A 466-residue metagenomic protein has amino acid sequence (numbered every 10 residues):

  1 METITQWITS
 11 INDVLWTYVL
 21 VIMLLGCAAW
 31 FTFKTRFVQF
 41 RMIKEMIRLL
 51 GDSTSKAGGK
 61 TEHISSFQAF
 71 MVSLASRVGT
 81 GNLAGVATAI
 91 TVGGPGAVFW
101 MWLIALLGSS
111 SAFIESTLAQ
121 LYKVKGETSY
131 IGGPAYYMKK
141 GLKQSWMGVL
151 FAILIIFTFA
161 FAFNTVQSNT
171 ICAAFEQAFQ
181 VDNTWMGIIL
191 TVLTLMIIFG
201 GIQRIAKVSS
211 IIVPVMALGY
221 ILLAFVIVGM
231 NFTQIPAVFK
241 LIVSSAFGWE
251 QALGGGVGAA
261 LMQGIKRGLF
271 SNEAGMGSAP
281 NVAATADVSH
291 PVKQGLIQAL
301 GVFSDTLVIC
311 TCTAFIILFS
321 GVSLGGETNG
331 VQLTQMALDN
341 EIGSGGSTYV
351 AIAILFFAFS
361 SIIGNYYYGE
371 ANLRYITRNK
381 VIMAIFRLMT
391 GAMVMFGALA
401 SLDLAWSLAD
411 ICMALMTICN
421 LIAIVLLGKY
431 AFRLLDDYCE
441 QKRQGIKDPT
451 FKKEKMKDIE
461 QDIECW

Functional and structural regions predicted by a protein language model:
M1-T80, T91-G96, V425-W466: N-terminal alpha-helical transmembrane segments of multi-pass membrane transport and channel/translocase proteins
T3-I4, K34-Q39, G81-V86, P95 (+6 more regions): Transmembrane helix-loop junctions in multi-pass membrane proteins
T9-R48, T91-T128, S304-C310, I411-L421: Extracellular loop-to-transmembrane helix junctions
M23-W30, T35-I47, N169-F175, D182-N231 (+3 more regions): Membrane-interface loop-to-helix entry segments
C27-T32, I104-T128, P134-N169, A173-I198 (+1 more regions): Helix-loop-helix module between adjacent transmembrane segments
F37-I64, T88-V98, S110-L142, S323-E341 (+2 more regions): Flexible loop linkers connecting adjacent transmembrane helices in multi-pass alpha-helical membrane transporters
A57-V92, L118-L121, E127-A135, K139 (+2 more regions): Alpha-helical membrane segments and immediately flanking helix-loop junctions that form or couple to the substrate/ion
I114-Y122, E127, L223-L241, W249 (+3 more regions): Extracellular/periplasmic helix-exit of transmembrane alpha-helices
